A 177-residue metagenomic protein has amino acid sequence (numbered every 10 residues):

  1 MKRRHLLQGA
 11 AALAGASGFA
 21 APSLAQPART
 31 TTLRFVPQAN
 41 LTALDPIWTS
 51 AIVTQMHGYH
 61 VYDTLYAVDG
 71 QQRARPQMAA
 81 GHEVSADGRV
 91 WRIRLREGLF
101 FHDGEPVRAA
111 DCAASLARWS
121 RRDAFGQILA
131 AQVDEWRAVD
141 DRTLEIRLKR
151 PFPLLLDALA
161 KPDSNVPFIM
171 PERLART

Functional and structural regions predicted by a protein language model:
H5-A25: N-terminal export signals
A28, R75, I128-A130: Short, glycine-/polar-rich solvent-exposed loops and beta-turns at beta-strand/coil boundaries
T30-A39, V90-R92, E145: Short, well-ordered beta-strand elements
V36-A86, A117: N-terminal lobe/hinge region of extracytoplasmic solute-binding protein
T42-P46, V68, F100, D123-I128: Pocket-flanking alpha-helical
T54-G58, R108, D140: Hydrophobic (often cysteine-bearing) scaffold residues that line and stabilize catalytic clefts of nucleotide/cofactor
A80-F125, V139, E145-R147, L155: Aromatic- and charge-enriched surface segment that lines or borders ligand/interaction sites
I128-T177: Surface-exposed binding/hinge segments that line and control ligand-binding clefts or catalytic entry sites
